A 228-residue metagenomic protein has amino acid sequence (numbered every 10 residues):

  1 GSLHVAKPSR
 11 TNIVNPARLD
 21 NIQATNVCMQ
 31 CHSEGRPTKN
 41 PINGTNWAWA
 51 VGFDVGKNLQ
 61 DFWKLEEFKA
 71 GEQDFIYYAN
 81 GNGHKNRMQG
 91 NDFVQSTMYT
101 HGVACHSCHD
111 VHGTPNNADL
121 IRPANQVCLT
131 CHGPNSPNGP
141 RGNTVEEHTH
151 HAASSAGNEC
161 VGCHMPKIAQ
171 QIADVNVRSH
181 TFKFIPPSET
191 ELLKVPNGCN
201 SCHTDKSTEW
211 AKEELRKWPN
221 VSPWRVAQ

Functional and structural regions predicted by a protein language model:
G1-Q228: Primarily the internal scaffold of c-type cytochrome electron-transfer domains, especially repeated/multiheme c-type
